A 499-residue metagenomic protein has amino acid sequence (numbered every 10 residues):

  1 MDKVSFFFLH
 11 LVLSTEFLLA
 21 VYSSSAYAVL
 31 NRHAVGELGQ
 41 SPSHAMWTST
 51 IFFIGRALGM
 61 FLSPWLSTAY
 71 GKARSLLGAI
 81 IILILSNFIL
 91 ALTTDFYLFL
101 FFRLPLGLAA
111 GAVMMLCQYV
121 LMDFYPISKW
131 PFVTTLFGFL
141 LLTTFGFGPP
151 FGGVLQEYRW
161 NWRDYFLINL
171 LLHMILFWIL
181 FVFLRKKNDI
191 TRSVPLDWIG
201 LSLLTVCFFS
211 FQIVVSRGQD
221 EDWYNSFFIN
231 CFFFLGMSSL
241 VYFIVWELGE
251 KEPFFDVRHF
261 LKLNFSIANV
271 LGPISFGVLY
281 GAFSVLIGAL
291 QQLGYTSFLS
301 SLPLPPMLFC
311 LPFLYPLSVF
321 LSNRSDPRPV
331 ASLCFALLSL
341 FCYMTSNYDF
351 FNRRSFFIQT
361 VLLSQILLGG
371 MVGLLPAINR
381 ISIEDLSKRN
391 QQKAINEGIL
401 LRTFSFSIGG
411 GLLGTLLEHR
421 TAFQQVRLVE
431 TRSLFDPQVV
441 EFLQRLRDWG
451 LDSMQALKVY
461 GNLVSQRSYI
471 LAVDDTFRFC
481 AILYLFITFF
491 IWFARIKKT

Functional and structural regions predicted by a protein language model:
H10-A20, Y27-V29, P42, S49 (+2 more regions): 12-transmembrane solute porter fold
L30-L58, L98: Extracellular/periplasmic helix-loop-helix junction of adjacent transmembrane segments in MFS-like secondary
A34-V35, L66-S67, F151-W160, V215 (+4 more regions): Interfacial helix-cap and linker-helix signal at transmembrane-aqueous boundaries of multi-pass secondary transporters
T50-P64, M114-Q118, P305-S318: Central cavity-lining transmembrane alpha-helices of secondary-active solute carriers, predominantly the Major
M60-G200: Helix-loop-helix hairpins in multi-pass membrane proteins, especially solute transporters
S86-A91, L106, L180, M344-N352 (+2 more regions): MFS-fold secondary transporters
E157-L271: Hydrophobic transmembrane-helix bundles of small-molecule transporters
R402-F493: Hydrophobic transmembrane architecture of multi-pass small-molecule transporters
